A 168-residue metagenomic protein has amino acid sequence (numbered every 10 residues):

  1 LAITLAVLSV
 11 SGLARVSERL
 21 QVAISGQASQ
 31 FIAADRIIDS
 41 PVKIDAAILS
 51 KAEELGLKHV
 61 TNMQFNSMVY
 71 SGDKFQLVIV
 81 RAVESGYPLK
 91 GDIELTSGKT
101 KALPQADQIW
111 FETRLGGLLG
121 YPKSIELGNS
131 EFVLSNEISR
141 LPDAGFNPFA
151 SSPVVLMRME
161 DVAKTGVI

Functional and structural regions predicted by a protein language model:
L1-I168: Membrane transport/envelope proteins' first extracytoplasmic loop
